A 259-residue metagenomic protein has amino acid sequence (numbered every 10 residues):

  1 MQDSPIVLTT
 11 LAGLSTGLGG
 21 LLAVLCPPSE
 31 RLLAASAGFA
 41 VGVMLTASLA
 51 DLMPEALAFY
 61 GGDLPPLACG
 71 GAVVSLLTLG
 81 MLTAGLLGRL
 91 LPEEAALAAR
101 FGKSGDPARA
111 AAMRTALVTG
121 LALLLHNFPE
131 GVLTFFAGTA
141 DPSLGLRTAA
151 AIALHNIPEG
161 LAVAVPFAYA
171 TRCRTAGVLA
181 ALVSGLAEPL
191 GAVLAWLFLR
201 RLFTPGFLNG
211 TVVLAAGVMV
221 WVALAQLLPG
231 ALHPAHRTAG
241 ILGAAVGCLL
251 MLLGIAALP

Functional and structural regions predicted by a protein language model:
M1-P259: Intrinsically disordered, metal-sensing/regulatory segments
